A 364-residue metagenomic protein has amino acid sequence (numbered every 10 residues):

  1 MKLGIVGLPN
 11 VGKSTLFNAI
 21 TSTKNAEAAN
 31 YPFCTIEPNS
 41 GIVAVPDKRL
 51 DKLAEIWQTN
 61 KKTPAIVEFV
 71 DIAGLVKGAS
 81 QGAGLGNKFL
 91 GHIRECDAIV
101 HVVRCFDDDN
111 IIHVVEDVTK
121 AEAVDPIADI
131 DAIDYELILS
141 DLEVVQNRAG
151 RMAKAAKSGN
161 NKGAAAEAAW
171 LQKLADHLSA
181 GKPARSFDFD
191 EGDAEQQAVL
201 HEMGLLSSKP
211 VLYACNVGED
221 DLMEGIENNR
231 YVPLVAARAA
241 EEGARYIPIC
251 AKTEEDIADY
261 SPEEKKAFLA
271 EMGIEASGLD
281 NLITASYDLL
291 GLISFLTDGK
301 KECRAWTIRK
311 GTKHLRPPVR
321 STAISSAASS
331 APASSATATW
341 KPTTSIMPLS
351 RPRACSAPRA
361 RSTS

Functional and structural regions predicted by a protein language model:
M1-A121, I127, D134, R151-M152: Conserved G1/Walker A P-loop phosphate-binding module
K2-V6, V11, F17, Q146 (+1 more regions): C-terminal-of-GTPase-core extension/linker across diverse P-loop GTPases
F33, D47-L50, T63-F69, A83-D97 (+9 more regions): Amphipathic alpha-helical transducer elements in NTP-driven molecular machines
G41, W57, V67-V70, L90-F106 (+10 more regions): Long, contiguous hydrophobic alpha-helical segments, chiefly transmembrane helices and signal peptides
P46-D47, D125, S261, A336: Helix N-terminus capping/helix-initiation residues
L75-Q81, T119-V124, D131-L137, A156-G163 (+2 more regions): Flexible beta-alpha connector loops of hexameric P-loop NTPases
A121, Y135-S140, A175, S179-K182: Non-catalytic accessory segments flanking P-loop/AAA+ NTPase cores
